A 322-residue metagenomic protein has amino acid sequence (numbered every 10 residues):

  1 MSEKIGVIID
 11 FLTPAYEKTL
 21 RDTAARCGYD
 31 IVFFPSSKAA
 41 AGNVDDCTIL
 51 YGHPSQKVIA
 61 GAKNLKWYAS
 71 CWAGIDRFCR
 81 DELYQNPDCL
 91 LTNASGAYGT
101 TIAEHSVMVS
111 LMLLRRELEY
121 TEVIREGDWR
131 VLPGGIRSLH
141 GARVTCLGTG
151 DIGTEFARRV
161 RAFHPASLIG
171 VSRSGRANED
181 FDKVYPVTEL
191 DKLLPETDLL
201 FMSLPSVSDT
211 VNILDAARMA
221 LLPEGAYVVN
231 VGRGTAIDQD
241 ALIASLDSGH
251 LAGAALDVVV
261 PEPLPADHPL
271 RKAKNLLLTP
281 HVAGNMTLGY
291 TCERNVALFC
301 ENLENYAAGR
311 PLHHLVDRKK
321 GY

Functional and structural regions predicted by a protein language model:
M1-I49: N-terminal glycine-/charge-rich "phosphate-binding" loop or analogous flexible N-terminal tail
A41-V44, I59-A62, L139, K192-T197 (+2 more regions): A short, aliphatic-rich alpha-helical micro-motif
D46-T121, I136: Phosphate/diphosphate ligand-binding glycine-rich loop within oxidoreductases
L91, G225, V231-Y322: Rossmann-like dinucleotide-binding domain for NAD(H)/NADP(H)
A103-E119, F163, A297-R310: Oxidoreductase and adenylate-handling cofactor-binding alpha/beta cores
T121-E155: Glycine-rich NAD(P)-binding loop of Rossmann-like domains
F163-F181: NAD(P)-binding Rossmann-fold cofactor-contacting core
G175-P269: Rossmann-like adenosine-cofactor binding region
